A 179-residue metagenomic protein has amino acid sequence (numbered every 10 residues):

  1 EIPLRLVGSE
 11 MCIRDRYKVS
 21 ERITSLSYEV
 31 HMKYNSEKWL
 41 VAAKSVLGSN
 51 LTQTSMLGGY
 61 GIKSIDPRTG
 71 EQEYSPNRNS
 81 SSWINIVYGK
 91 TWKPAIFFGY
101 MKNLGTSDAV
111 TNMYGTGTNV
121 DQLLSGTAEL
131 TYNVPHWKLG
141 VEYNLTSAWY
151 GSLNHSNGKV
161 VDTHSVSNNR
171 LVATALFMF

Functional and structural regions predicted by a protein language model:
E1-I13: Single conserved hydrophobic/aromatic residue that forms the stacking wall/gate of nucleotide- or nucleobase-binding
R16-F179: Outer-membrane beta-barrel pore domains
